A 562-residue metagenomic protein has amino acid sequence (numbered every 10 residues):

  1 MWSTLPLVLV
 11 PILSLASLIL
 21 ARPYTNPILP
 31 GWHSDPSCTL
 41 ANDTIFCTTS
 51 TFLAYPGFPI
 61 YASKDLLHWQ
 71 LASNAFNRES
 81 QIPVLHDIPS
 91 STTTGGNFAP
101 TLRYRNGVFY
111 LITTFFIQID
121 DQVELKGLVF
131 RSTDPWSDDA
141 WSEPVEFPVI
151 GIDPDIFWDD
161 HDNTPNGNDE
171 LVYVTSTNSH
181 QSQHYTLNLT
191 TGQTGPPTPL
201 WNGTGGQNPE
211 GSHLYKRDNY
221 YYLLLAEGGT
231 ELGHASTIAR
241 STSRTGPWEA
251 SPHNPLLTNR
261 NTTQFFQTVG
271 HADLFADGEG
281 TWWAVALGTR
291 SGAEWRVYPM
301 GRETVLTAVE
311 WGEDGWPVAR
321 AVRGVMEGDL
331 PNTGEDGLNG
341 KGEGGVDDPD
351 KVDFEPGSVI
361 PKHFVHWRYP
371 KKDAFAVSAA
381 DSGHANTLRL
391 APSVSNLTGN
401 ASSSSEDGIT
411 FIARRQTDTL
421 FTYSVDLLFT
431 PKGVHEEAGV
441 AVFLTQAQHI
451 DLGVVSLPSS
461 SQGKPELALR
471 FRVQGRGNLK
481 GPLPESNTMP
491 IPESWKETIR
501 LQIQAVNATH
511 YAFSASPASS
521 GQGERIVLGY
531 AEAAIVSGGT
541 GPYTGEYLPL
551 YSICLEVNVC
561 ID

Functional and structural regions predicted by a protein language model:
M1-P23: Fungal secretory targeting signals
I19-D562: Carbohydrate-active catalytic/glycan-binding domains of CAZyme proteins, especially the secreted or lumenal ectodomains
